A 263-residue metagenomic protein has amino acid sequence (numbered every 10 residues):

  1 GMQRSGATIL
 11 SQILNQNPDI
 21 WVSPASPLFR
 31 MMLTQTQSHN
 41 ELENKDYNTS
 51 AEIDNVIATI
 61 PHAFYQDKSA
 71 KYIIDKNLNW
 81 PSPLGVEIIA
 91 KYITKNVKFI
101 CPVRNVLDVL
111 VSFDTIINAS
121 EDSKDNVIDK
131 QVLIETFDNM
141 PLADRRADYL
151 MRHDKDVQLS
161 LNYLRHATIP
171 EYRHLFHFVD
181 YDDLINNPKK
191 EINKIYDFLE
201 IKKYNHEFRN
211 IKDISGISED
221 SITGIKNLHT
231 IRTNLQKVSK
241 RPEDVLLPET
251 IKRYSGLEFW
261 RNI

Functional and structural regions predicted by a protein language model:
G1, P24, I73-N77, C101-V103 (+1 more regions): Short beta-strand segments
G1-D67, I214, I225-L228: PAPS-dependent sulfotransferase catalytic core
I9, G85-I89: A short acidic, amphipathic alpha-helical/loop segment
N17, N77-L78, T94, R173: Acidic-histidine catalytic/liganding microenvironments
Q37, I53-Q66, L107, V111-F198 (+1 more regions): PAPS-dependent sulfotransferase catalytic domain
P61-V86: Glycine-rich phosphate-binding loop used to anchor ATP phosphates in small-molecule kinases, encompassing both
Y92-I116: Conserved phosphate-donor/acceptor-positioning beta-strand/loop module used by diverse small-molecule
F137-M140, R146-M151, R165-E171, K189-K190 (+1 more regions): PAPS-dependent sulfotransferases, especially Golgi type II membrane carbohydrate sulfotransferases
